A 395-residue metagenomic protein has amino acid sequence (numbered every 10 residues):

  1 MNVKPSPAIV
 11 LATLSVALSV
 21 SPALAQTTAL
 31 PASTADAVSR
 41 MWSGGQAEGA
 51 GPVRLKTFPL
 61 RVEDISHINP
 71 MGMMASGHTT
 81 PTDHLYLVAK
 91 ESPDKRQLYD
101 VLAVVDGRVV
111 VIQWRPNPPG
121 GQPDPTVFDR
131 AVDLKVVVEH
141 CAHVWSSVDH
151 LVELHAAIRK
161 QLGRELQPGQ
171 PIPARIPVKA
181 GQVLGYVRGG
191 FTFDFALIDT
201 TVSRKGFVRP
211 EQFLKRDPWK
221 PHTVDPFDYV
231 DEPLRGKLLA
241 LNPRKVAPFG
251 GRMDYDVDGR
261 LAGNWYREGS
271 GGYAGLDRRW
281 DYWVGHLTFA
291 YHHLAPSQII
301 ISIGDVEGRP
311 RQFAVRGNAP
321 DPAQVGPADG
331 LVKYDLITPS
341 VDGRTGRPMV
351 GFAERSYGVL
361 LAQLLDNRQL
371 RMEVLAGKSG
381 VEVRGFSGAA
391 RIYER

Functional and structural regions predicted by a protein language model:
M1-V10: Bacterial N-terminal signal peptides that target proteins for export
V10-S19: Bacterial N-terminal signal peptides
S21-L24: Sec/Tat signal peptide C-region and signal peptidase I cleavage site
Q26-L134, K179-A180, T223-S340, R368-R371: Surface-exposed, glycine-biased beta-strand/turn segments
V104-Q170: Zn2+-dependent peptidoglycan hydrolase active-site motif and core
D124-V127, D133-V136, R175-D199: Short hydrophobic beta/alpha edge segments that flank linear recognition/processing sites
D199-A240: Short peripheral tails and domain-boundary helices/loops at the edges of structured domains
A319-R395: Beta-sheet ligand-binding and adhesion/scaffold domains
